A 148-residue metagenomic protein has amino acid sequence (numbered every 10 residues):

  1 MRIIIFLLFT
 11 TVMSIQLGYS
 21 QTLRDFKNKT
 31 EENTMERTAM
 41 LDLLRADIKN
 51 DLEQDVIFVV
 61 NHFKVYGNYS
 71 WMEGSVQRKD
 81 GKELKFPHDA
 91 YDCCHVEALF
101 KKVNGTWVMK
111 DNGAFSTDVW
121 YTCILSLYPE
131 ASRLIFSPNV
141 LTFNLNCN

Functional and structural regions predicted by a protein language model:
I5-S14: Bacterial N-terminal signal peptides
G18-S20: Boundary at the C-terminal end of the N-terminal hydrophobic targeting segment
K27-D55: Short, non-transmembrane alpha-helical segments in secretory-pathway proteins
A39, L43, H95, P138-N139: Extracytoplasmic/secreted proteins, especially bacterial periplasmic and envelope-associated proteins
D55-N104: Mature extracytoplasmic domains of secretory-pathway proteins
H95-C123: Short beta-strand edge/turn micro-motifs at domain boundaries
G113-N148: C-terminal partner/receptor-binding element of secreted or periplasmic proteins
